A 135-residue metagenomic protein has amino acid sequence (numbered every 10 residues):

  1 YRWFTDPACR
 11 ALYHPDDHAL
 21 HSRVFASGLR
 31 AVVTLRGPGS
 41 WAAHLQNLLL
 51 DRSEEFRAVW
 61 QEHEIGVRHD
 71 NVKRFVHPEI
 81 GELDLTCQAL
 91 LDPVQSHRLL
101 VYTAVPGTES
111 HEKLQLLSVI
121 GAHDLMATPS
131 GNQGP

Functional and structural regions predicted by a protein language model:
Y1-P135: Hydrophobic protein-protein interaction segments
